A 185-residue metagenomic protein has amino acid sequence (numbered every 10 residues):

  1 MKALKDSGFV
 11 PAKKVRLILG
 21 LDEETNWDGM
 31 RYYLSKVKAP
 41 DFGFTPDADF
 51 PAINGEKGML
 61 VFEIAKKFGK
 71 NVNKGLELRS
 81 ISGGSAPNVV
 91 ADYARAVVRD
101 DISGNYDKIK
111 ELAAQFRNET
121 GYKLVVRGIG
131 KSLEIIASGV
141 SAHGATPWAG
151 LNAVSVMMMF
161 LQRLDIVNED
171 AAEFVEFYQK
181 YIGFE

Functional and structural regions predicted by a protein language model:
K2-E23: Short helix-loop-beta-strand segments that form the rim/entrance of peptidase-like active sites
E24, R31, K36-E185: Midchain, well-structured core segments that form catalytic/ion-binding scaffolds
